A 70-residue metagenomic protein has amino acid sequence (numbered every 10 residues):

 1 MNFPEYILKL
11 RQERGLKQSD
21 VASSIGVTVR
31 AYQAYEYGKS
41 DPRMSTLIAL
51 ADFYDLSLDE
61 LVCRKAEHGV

Functional and structural regions predicted by a protein language model:
M1-N2, V70: A detector for short, charged/polar N-terminal pre-domain segments
E5-S24, A49: Short basic helix-loop element that most often maps to the first helix and adjoining turn of HTH DNA-binding modules
I7, V21-A22, Y32-Y35, L61: Conserved hydrophobic/aromatic packing and binding residues within compact polymer-binding modules
G26, S45-E60: DNA major-groove recognition helix of helix-turn-helix/homeodomain DNA-binding modules
G26-D41: Recognition helix of helix-turn-helix/homeodomain-like DNA-binding domains that insert into the DNA major groove
A34, D52, V62-V70: Short, charged recognition helix plus adjacent turn of helix-turn-helix-like nucleic-acid-binding domains
K39-A49, H68: Short, basic-rich loop-to-helix N-cap that marks the start of a DNA-contacting helix
